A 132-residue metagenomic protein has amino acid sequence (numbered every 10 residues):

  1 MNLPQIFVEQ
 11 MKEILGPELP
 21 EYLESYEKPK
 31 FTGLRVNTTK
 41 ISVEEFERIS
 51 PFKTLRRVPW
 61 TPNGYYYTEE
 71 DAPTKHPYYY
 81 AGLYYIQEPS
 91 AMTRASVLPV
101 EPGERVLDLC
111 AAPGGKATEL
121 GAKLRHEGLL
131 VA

Functional and structural regions predicted by a protein language model:
M1-A132: S-adenosylmethionine
